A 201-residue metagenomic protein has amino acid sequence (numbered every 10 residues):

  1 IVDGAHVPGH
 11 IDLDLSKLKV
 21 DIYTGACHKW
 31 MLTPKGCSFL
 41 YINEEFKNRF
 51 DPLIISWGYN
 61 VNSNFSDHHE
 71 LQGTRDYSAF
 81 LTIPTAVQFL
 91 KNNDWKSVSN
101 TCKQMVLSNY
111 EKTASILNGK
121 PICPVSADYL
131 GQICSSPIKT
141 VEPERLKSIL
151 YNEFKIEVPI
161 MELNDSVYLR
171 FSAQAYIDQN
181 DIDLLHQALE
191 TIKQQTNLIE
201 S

Functional and structural regions predicted by a protein language model:
I1-D3, T24, D51, I122 (+1 more regions): Structural detector of well-ordered beta-strand residues that form the stable sheet scaffold of enzyme domains
I1-I22: Catalytic PLP-binding core of fold-type I/II PLP enzymes
L18-Y59: Active-site PLP attachment segment
I55-K91, Q104, S108: PLP-dependent aminotransferase class I/II
P84-I122: Conserved PLP-dependent catalytic core of the aminotransferase class-I/II
K103-L107, I116-E153: Conserved PLP-binding catalytic core of the aspartate aminotransferase-like
S148-S201: PLP-dependent enzyme catalytic core of the Aspartate aminotransferase-like
